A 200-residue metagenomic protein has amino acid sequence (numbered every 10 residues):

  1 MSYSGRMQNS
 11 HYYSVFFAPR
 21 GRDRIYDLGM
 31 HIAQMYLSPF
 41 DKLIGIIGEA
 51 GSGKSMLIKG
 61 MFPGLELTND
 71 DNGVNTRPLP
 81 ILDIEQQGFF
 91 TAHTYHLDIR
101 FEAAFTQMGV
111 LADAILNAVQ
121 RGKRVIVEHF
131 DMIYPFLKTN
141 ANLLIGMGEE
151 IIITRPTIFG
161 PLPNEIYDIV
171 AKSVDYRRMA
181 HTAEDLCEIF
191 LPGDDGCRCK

Functional and structural regions predicted by a protein language model:
S2-P39, V170-D194: N-terminal pre-Walker A segment at the start of P-loop NTPase domains
L43: Walker A (P-loop) ATP-phosphate-binding motif of ABC ATPase nucleotide-binding domains
I46: Hydrophobic anchor at the beta1->P-loop junction of P-loop NTPases
E49-A50: P-loop (Walker A) phosphate-binding loop of NTP-binding proteins
S55-N69, K200: A conserved segment at the C-terminal end of the G1
G60, G109-V110, N140-L143: Short, glycine/charged-enriched secondary-structure capping and boundary segments
T68-D131, P135-F136: Conserved nucleotide-sensing/catalytic segment adjacent to the nucleotide-binding pocket in NTP-handling enzymes
L116-C199: Replace "adjacent to P-loop NTPase cores in ATP/GTP-dependent enzymes" with "adjacent to NTP-binding cores
